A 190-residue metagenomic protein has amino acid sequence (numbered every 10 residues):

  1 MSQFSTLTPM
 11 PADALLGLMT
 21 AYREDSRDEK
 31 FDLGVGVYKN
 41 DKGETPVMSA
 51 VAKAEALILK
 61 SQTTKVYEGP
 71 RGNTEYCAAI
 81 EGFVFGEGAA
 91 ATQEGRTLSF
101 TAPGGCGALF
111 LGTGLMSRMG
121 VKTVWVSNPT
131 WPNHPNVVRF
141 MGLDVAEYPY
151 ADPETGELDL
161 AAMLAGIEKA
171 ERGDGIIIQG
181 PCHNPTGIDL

Functional and structural regions predicted by a protein language model:
S2-E68: N-terminal "arm"/small-domain region of PLP-dependent enzymes with the aminotransferase-like
L57, T63-L190: Conserved core of the PLP fold type I
